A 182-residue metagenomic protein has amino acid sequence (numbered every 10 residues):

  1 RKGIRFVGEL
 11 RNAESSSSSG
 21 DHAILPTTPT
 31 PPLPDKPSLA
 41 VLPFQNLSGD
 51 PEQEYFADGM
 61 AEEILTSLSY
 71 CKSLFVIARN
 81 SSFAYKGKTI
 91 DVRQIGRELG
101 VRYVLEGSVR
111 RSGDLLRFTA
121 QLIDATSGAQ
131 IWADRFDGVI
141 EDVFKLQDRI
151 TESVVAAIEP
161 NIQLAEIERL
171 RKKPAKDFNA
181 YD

Functional and structural regions predicted by a protein language model:
R1-H22: Intrinsically disordered, low-complexity glycine/proline-rich and charged
D21-D182: Acidic, proline/glycine-rich low-complexity intrinsically disordered segments
